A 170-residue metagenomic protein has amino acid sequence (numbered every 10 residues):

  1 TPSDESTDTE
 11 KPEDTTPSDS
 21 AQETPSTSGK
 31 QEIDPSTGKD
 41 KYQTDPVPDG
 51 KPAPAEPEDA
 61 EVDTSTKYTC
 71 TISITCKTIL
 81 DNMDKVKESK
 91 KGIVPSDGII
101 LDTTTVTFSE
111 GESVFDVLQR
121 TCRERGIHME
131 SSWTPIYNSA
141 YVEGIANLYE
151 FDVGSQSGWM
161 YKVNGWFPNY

Functional and structural regions predicted by a protein language model:
T1-Y170: Ubiquitin-like/PB1-type beta-grasp interaction modules and other compact soluble beta-rich domains
